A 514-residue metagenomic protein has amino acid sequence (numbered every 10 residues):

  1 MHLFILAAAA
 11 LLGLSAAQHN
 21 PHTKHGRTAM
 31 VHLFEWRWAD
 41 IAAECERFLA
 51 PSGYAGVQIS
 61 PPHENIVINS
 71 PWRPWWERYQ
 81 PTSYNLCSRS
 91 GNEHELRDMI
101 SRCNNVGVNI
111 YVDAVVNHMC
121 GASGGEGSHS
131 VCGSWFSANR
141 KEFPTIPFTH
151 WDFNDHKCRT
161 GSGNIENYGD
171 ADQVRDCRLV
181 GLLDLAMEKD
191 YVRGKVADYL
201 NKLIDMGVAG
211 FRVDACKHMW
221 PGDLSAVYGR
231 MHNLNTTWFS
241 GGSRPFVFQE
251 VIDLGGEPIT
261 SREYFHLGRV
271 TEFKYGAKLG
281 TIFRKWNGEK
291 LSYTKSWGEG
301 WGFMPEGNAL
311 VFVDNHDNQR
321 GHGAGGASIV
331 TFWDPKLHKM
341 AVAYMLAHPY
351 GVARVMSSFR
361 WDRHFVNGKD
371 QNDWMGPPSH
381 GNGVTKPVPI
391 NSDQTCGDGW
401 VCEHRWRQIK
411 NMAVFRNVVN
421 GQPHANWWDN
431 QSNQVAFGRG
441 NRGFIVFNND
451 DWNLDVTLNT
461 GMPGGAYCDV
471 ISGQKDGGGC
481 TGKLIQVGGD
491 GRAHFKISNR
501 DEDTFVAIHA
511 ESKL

Functional and structural regions predicted by a protein language model:
M1-A9: Classical eukaryotic N-terminal signal peptides for Sec-dependent ER targeting/secretion, especially the positively
L11-L14, Q18-A29, E44-A50, Y54 (+8 more regions): Active-site-proximal helices and loops of the catalytic beta/alpha 8
Q18-D40, V180-D184: Boundary/entry segment of secreted carbohydrate-active catalytic domains
H22, T28, S70, Y168-V180: Long, acidic (Asp/Glu-rich), low-complexity accessory segments flanking structured domains
S128-R178: Core domains of carbohydrate- and sulfate-ester-processing enzymes
A171-E188, M206-G207, G321-A324: Short glycine/proline-rich turn/loop motifs
M187-Y199: Alpha-helical scaffold elements lining the catalytic groove of polysaccharide deacetylases
